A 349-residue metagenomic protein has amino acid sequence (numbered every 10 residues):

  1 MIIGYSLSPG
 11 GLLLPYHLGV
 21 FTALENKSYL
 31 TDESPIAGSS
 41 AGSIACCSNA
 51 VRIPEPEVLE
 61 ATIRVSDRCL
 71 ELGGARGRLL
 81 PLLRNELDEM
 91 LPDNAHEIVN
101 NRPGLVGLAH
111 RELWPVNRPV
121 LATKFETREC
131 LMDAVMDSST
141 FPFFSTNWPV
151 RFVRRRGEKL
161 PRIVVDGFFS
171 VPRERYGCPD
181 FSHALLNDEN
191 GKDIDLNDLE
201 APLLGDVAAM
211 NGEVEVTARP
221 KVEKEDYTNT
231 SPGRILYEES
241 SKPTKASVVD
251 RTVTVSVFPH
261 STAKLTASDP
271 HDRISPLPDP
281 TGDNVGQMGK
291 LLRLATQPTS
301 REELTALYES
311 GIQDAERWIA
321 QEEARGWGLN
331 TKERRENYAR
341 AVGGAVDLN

Functional and structural regions predicted by a protein language model:
M1-A37, C47-N349: Patatin-like phospholipase
G38, G42: Gly/Ala-rich beta-loop-alpha elbow adjacent to hydrolase catalytic centers
